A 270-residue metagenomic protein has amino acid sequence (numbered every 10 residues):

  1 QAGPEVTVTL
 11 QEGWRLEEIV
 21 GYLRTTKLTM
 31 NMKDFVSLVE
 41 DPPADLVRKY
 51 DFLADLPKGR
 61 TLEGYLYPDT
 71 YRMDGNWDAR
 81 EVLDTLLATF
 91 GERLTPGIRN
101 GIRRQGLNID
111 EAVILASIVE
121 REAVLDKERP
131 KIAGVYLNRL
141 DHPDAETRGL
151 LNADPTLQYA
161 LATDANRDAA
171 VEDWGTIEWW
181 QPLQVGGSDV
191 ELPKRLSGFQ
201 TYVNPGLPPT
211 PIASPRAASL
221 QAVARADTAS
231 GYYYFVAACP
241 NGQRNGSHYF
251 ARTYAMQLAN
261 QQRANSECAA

Functional and structural regions predicted by a protein language model:
A2-T29, L38, G101-I109: Glycine-rich loop/hinge motif
T25-T29, P42-A270: Bacterial extracytoplasmic/cell-wall-associated proteins, especially those involved in peptidoglycan
